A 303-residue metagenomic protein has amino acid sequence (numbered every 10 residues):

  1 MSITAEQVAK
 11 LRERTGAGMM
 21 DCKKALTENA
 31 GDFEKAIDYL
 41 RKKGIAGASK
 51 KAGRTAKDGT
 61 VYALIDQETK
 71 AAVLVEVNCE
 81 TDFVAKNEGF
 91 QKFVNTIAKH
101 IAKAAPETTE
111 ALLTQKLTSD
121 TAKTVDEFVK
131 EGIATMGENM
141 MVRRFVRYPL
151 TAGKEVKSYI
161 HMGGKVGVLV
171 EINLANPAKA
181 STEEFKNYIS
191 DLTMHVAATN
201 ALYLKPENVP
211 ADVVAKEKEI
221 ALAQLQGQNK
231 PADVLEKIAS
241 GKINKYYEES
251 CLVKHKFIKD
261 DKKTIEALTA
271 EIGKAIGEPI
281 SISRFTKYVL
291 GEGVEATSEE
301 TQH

Functional and structural regions predicted by a protein language model:
S2-H303: N-terminal assembly/interaction segments in proteins that build large macromolecular machines
